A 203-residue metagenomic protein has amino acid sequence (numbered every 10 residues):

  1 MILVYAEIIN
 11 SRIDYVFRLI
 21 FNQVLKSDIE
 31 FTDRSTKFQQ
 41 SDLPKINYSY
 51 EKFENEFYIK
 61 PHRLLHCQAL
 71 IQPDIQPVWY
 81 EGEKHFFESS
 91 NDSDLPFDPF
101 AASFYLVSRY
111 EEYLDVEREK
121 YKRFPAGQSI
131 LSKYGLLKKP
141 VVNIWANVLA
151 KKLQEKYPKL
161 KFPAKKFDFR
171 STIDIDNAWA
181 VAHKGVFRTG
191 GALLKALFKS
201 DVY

Functional and structural regions predicted by a protein language model:
M1-Y203: Terminal accessory/targeting
